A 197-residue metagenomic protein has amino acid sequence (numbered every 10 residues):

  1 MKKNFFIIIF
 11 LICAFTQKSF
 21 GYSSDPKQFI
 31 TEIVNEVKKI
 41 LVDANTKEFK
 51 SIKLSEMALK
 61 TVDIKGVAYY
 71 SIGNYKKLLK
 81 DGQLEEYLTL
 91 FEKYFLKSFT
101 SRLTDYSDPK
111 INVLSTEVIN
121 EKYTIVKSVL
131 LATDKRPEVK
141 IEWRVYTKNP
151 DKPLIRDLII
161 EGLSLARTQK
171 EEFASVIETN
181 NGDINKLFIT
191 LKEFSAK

Functional and structural regions predicted by a protein language model:
N4-C13: Sec-dependent N-terminal signal peptides
T16-G21: Sec/Tat signal peptide C-region and signal peptidase I cleavage site
S23-L103: Early exported N-terminus immediately downstream of N-terminal targeting peptides
S71, F91, S115-E117, V129-A132 (+2 more regions): A mature extracytoplasmic/lumenal domain signature
K97-V139, T190, F194-K197: Surface-exposed, charged secondary-structure patches
E138-R167: Short beta-strand edge/turn micro-motifs at domain boundaries
D157-K197: Low-complexity, intrinsically disordered terminal/linker segments enriched in charged and Gly/Pro repeats
